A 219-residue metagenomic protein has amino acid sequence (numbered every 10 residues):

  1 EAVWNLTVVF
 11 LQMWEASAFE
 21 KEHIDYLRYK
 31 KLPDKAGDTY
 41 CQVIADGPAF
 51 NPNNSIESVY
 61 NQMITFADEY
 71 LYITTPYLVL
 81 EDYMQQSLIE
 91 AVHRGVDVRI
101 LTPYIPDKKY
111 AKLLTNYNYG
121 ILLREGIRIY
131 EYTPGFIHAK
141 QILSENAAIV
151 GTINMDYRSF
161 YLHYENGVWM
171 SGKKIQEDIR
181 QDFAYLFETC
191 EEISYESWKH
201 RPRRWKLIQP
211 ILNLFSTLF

Functional and structural regions predicted by a protein language model:
E1-F219: Charged, low-complexity intrinsically disordered terminal segments
